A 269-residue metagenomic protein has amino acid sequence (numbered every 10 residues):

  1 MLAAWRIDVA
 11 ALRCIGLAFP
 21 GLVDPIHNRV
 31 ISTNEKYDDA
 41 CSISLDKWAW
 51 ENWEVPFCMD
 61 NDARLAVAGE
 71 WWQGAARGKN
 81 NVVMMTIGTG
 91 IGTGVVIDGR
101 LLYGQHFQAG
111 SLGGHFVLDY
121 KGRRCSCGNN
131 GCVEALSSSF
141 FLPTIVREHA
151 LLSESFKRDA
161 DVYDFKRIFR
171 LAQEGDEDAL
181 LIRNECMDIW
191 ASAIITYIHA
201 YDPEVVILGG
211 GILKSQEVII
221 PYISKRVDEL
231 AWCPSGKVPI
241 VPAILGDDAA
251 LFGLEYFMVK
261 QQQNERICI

Functional and structural regions predicted by a protein language model:
L2-R6, A68-Q73, N184-I198, D228 (+2 more regions): Generic structural signal for well-ordered alpha-helical scaffold segments
A3-I15, G21-N81, V218-E229, C233: Glycine-rich phosphate-binding loop and adjoining helix at the ATP-binding site of ATP-dependent phosphoryl-transfer
P20-V23, G88-G90, I212: Short glycine-rich anion-binding loops that position phosphate/pyrophosphate groups of nucleotides and phosphorylated
C58-W71, L213-I269: Glycine-rich phosphate-binding/hydrolytic loop that grips phosphoryl groups
R77-L136: Glycine-rich phosphate-binding loop of actin/hexokinase-like ATP-binding domains
I87, S139-F140, G210-G211: Short secondary-structure boundary segments
V133-I207: A mobile "lid/hinge" subdomain adjacent to the ATP/sugar-phosphate binding pocket shared across diverse ATP-dependent
